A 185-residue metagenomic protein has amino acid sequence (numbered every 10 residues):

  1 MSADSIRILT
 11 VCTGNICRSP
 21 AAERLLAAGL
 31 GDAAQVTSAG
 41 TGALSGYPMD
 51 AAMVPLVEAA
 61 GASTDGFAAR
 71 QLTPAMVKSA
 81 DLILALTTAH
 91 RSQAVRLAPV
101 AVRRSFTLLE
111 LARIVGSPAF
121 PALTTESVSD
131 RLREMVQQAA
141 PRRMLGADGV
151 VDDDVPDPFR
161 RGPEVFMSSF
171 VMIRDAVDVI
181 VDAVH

Functional and structural regions predicted by a protein language model:
M1-L82, T88-A101, D182-A183: Conserved active-site segments centered on acidic
T87-T88, L109: Short secondary-structure boundary segments
V95-H185: Phosphate-binding/catalytic loops
